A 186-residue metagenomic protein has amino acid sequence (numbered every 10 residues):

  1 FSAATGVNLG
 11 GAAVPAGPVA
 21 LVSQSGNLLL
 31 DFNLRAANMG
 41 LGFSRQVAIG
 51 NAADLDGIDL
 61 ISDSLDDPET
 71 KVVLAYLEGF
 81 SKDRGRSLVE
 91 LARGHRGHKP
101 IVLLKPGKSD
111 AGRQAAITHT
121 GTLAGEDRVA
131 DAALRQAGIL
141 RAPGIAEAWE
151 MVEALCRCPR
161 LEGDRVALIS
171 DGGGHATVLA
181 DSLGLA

Functional and structural regions predicted by a protein language model:
F1-A186: Catalytic-core regions of core metabolic enzymes, especially those transforming organic acids/acyl-group intermediates
